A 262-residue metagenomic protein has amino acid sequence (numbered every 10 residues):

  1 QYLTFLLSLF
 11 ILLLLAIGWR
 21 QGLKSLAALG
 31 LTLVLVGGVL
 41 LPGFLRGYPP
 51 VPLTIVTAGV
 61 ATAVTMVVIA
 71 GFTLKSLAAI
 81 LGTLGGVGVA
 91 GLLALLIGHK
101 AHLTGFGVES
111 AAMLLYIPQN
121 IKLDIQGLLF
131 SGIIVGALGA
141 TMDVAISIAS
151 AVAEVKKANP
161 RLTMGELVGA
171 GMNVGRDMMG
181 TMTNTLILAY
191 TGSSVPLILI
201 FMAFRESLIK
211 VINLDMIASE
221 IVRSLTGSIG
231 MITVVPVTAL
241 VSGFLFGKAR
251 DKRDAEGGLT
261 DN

Functional and structural regions predicted by a protein language model:
F5-Y116, L123-I133: Transmembrane alpha-helical segments that form the functional core of multipass membrane systems
L33, G37, V87, G91 (+9 more regions): Transmembrane alpha-helical segments of multi-pass membrane transport proteins and ion-pumping complexes
F72-G82, A101-A112, S147-N159, R205-I209 (+2 more regions): Juxtamembrane helix-loop transition segments at the membrane interface in multi-pass membrane proteins
G82-V87, P118-Q119, L123-V135, T181 (+3 more regions): Pore-lining and gate-forming transmembrane alpha-helices of multi-pass membrane transport proteins
V108-L123, A158-A170: Membrane-interface interhelical connector segments
L138-I146, V152-I198, R205: Helical hairpin unit composed of two closely spaced alpha helices linked by a short loop
D177, A189-T191, V195-N262: Hydrophobic alpha-helical transmembrane segments of membrane transport and translocation systems, primarily multi-pass
